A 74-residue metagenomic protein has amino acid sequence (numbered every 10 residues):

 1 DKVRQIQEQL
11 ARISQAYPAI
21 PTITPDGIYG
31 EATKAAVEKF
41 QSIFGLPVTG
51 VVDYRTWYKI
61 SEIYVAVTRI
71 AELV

Functional and structural regions predicted by a protein language model:
D1-V74: Cell-envelope/ECM-targeting effectors and their regulatory/trafficking segments
